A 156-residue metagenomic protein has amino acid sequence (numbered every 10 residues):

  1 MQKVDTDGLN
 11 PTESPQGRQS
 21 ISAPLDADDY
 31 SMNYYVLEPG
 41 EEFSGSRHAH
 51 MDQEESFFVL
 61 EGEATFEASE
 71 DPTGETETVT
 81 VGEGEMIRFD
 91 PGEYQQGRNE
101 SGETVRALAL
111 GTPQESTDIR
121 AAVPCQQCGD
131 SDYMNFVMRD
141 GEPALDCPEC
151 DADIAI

Functional and structural regions predicted by a protein language model:
M1-S31, P143-D146, A152-I156: A short, N-terminal "cap"/entry segment at the start of jelly-roll beta-barrel domains of the cupin/DSBH fold
R18, Y34-M51, G129: Conserved short histidine dyad/triad with adjacent acidic residue
S22-P24, S44-H50, A68, R98-N99 (+1 more regions): Short histidine-centered beta-strand/loop micro-motifs that create catalytic or ligand/metal-coordination sites
Y35-L37, H50-D71: Short, conserved beta-strand element in jelly-roll/cupin
E42, S56, E85-M86, Y94: Residue-level marker of beta-strand positions
F66-E67, F89, Q95-S101: Short beta-strand His + acidic residue motifs that chelate non-heme Fe in jelly-roll/DSBH and cupin folds
S69-G92: Short acidic-glycine-tyrosine-enriched beta hairpin
S101-I156: Cys/His-clustered metal-coordination modules, chiefly Zn-binding fingers
